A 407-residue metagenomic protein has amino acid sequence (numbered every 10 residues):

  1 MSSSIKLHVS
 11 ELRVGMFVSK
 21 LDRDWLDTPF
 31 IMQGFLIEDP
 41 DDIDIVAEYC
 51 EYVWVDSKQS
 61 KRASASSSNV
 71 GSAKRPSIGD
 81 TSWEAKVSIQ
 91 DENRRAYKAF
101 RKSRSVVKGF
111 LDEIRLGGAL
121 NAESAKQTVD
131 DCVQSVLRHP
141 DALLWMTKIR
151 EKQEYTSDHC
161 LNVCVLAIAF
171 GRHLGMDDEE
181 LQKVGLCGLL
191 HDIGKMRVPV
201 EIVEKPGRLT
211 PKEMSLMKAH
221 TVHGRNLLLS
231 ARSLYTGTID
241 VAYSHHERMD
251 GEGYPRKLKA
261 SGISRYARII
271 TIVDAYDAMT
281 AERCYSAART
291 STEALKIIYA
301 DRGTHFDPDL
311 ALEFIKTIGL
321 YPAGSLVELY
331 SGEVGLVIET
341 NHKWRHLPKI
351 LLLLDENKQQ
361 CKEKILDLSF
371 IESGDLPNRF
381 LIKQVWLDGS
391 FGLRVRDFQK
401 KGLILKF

Functional and structural regions predicted by a protein language model:
M1-L120, D375-F407: Membrane-cytosol interface segments
N93-F407: Histidine- and acidic-residue-rich, metal-dependent catalytic cores
